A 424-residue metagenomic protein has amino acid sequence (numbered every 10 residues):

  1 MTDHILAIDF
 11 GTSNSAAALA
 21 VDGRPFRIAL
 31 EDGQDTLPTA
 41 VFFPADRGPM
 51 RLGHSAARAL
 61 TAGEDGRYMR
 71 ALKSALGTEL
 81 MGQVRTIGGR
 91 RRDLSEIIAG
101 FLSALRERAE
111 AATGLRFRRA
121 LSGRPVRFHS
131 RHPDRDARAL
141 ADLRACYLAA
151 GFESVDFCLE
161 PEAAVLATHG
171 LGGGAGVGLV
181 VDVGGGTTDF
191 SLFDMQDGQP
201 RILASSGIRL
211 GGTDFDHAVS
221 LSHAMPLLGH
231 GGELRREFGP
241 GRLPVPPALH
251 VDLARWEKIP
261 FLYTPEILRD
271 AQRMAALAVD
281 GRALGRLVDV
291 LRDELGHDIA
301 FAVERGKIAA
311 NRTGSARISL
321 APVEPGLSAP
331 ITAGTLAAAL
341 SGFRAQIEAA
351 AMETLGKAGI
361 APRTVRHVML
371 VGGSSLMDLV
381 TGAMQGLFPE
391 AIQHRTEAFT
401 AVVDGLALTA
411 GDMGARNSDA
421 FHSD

Functional and structural regions predicted by a protein language model:
M1-L37, A56-R58, G63-V180, Q196-G212 (+3 more regions): N-terminal phosphate-binding loop and flanking beta/alpha elements of the actin-like ATPase fold
T36, Q196-P322, F421: Phosphate-binding glycine-rich/basic clefts of nucleotide- and phosphate-handling proteins, predominantly
V41: Class I SAM-dependent methyltransferase SAM-binding "motif I" and its flanking Rossmann-like core
M50-L52: Alpha-helical transmembrane helix bundles of large polytopic membrane transport and channel proteins
E107-E110, P246-D252, G411: Hydrophobic/aromatic-enriched cytosolic interaction surfaces used to assemble or bind macromolecules
G173-V183, H230, G411-D424: A polyampholytic, Gly/Pro-enriched intrinsically disordered region
G185-T188, Y263-R273, G372-L376: Core structural elements
T188-M195: Amphipathic beta-strand/beta-sheet edge segments enriched in Tyr/Trp
